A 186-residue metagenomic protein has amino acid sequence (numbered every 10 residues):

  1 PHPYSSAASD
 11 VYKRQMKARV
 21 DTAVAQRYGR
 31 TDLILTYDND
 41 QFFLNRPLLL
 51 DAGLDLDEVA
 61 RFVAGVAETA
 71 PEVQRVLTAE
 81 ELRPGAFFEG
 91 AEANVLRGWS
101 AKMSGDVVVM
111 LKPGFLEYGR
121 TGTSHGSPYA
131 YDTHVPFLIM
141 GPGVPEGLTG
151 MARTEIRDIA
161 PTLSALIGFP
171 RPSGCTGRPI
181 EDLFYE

Functional and structural regions predicted by a protein language model:
P1, R27-R30, G168: Glycine-centered secondary-structure boundary/capping sites
P1-A8, Y12: Single conserved hydrophobic/aromatic residue that forms the stacking wall/gate of nucleotide- or nucleobase-binding
H2, G150-R153, R171: Short N-terminal micro-motifs specific to bacterial/archaeal maturation and metal-cluster initiation sites
D10-T162: Active-site neighborhoods of enzymes that stabilize oxyanions during catalysis
E68-E72, S164-P172, Y185: Sec-exported extracytoplasmic/periplasmic mature domains
I156-D158, A165-P179: Extracellular ligand-binding/catalytic regions of CAZymes and related secreted enzymes and adhesion modules
P179-E186: C-terminal helix-and-tail extensions that cap enzymatic domains
